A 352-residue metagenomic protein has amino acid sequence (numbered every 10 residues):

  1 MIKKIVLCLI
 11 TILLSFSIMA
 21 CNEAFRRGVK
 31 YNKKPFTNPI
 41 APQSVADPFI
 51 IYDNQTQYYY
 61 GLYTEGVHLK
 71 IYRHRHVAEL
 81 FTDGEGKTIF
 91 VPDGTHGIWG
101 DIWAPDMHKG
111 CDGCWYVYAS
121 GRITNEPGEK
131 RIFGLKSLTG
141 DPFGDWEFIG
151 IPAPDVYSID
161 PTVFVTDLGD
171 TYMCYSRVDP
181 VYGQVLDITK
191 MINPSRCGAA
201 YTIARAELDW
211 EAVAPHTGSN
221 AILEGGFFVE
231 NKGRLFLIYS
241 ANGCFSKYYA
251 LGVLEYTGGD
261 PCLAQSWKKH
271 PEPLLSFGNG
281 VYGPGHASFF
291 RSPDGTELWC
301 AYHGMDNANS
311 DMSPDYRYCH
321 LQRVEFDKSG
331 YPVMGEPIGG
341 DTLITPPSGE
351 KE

Functional and structural regions predicted by a protein language model:
M1-I5: Positively charged n-region of N-terminal signal peptides that target proteins for export
V6-L7, T139: Sequence-pattern detector for short linear motifs and compositional/periodic biases rather than a specific fold
C8-S17: Bacterial N-terminal signal peptides
C21-E352: Carbohydrate-active catalytic/glycan-binding domains of CAZyme proteins, especially the secreted or lumenal ectodomains
